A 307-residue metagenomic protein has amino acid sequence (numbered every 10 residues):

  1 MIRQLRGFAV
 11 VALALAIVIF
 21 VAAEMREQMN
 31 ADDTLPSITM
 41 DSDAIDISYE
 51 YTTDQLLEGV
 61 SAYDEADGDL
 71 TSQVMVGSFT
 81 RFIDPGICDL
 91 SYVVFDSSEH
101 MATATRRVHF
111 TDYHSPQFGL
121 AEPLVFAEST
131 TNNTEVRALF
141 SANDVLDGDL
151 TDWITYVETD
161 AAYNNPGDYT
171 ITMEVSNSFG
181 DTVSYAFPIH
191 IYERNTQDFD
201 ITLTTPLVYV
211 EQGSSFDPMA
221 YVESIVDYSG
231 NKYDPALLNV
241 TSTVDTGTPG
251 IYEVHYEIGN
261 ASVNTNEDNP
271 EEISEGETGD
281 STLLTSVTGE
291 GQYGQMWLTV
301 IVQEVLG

Functional and structural regions predicted by a protein language model:
M1-L13, E65-R106, F110, L146-I191 (+1 more regions): Serine/threonine-rich, repeat-prone extracellular segments and beta-strand-based repeat modules of secreted/surface
M1-S37: Gram-positive cell-envelope targeting signals
A16-I19, Q55-L56, G86-C88, D96-S98 (+3 more regions): A short linear-motif detector with a strong N-terminal bias
I19, L56, T80, C88 (+6 more regions): Generic alpha-helical propensity signal that fires on short helical segments and nearby coil/disordered stretches
A22-R26, A31, D46, Y51-D54 (+6 more regions): Residue-level detector of functional hotspots within protein domains
A23-A31, T52, I87, T111 (+4 more regions): Charged, low-complexity, intrinsically disordered terminal regions
M29-D67, S115-G148, Q197-N231: Solvent-exposed, low-complexity, repeat-rich "mucin-like" stalks and linkers
A31-L35, H109-Q117, H190-D198, I301-G307: Extracellular interdomain linker/stem segments of modular secreted and single-pass surface proteins
